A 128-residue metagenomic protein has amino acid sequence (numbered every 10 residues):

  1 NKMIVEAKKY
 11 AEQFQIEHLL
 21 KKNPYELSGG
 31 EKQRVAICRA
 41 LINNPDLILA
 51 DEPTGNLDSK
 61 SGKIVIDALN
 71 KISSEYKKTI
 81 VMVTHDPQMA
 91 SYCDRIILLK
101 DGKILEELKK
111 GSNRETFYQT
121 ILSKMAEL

Functional and structural regions predicted by a protein language model:
K2-H18: Conserved ABC ATPase "signature" region
N23-L27, E31: Conserved ABC ATPase signature
I37, V65: Hydrophobic anchor residue at the start of the ABC signature
I42-D46: A short, proline-enriched helix->beta-strand linker immediately N-terminal to the Walker B motif in ABC-type P-loop
I48-D51: Catalytic Walker B motif of ABC-type/P-loop ATPase nucleotide-binding domains
S59-S61: Helix N-cap at the start of a conserved alpha-helix in ABC-type nucleotide-binding domains
K103-E127: Conserved beta-strand-loop-alpha-helix hinge in the C-terminal portion of ABC ATPase nucleotide-binding domains
